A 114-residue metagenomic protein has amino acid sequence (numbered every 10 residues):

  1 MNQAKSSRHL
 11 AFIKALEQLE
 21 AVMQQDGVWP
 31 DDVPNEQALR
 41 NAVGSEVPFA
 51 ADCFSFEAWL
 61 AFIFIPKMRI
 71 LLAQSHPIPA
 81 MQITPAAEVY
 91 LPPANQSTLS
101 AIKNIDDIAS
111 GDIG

Functional and structural regions predicted by a protein language model:
N2-L39, V47, M81-P85, S100: N-terminal intrinsically disordered, cationic/polar leader segments that include organellar targeting peptides
A4, A50-F54, L71-A73: A ubiquitous short alpha-helical element
R8, G44-A58, E88-Y90: Alpha-helical scaffold segments that form or flank carboxylate-/histidine-based iron centers
A21-Q24, V28, M68-P77, K103 (+1 more regions): Charged/polar positions within long, soluble alpha-helices
E57-T84: Mid-chain, well-packed structural core segment of small domains
M81-G114: Amphipathic alpha-helical binding modules
